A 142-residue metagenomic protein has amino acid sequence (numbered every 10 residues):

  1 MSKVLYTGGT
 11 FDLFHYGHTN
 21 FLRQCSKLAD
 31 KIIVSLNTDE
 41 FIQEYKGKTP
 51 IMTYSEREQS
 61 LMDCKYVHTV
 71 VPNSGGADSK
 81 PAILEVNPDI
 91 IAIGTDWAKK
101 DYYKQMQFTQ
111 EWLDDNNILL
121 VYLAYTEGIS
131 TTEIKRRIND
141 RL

Functional and structural regions predicted by a protein language model:
M1-L142: Nucleotidyltransferase catalytic core that binds NTPs
